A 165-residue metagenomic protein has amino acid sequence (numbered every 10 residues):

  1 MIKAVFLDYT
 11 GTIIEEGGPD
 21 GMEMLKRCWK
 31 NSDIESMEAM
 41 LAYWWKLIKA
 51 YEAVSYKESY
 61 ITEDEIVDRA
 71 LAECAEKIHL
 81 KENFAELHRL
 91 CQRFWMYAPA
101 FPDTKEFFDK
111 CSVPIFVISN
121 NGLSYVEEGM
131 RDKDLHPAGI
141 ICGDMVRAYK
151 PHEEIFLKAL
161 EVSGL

Functional and structural regions predicted by a protein language model:
I2-P102: N-terminal helical cap/lid subdomain that shapes the substrate entry/recognition surface in HAD-like hydrolases
I13, Y125, I155: Conserved short alpha-helix immediately C-terminal to the canonical SAM/SAH-binding motif I of Rossmann-like
E16-G17, E23, E127-G129, H152: Short glycine-/acidic-enriched loop or helix-start segments at secondary-structure transitions that form or flank
M40-L41, L135-R147: A short, structured active-site edge motif that brings together acidic residues
E76, D109-P114, D134-H136, G164-L165: Short glycine/proline-enriched coil/turn segments at helix->beta-strand junctions
N83-R131, I140-G143: Substrate-recognition element of Asp-dependent hydrolases with the DxDx(T/V) motif
Y149-L165: Conserved Lys-Pro-Asp/Glu-containing loop-to-beta segment of HAD-superfamily phosphomonoesterases, centered on
